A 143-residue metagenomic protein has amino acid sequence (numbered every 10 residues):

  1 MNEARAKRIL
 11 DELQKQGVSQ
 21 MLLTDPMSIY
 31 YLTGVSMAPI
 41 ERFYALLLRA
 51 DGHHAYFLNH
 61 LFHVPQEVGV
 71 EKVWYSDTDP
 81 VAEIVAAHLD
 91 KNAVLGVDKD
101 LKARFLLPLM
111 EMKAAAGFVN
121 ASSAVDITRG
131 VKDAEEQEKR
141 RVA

Functional and structural regions predicted by a protein language model:
M1-A143: A composition/biophysics-driven feature that prefers long, compositionally simple stretches
